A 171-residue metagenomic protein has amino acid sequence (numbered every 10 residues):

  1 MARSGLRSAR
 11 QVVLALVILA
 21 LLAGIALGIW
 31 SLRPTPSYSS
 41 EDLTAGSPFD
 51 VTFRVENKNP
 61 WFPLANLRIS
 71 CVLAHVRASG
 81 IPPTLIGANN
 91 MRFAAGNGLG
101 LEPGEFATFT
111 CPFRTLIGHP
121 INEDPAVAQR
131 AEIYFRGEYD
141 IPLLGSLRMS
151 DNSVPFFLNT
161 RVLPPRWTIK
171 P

Functional and structural regions predicted by a protein language model:
Q11-I29: Hydrophobic membrane-insertion alpha-helices, especially the h-region of bacterial N-terminal signal peptides
I25-V51, L163-I169: Low-complexity, acidic Ser/Thr/Pro/Gly-rich terminal tails and inter-domain linkers that flank the onset of structured
G46-F62: Short beta-strand elements of extracellular/lumenal beta-sandwich folds
P60-L85: Short acidic, flexible loop segments centered on an aromatic residue
S79-I121: Intrinsically disordered, low-complexity Pro/Gly/Ser/Thr-rich segments with frequent PxxP/GP/PP motifs and embedded
I117-E132: Short glycine/proline/serine/threonine-rich loop/turn segments at secondary-structure transition edges
E132-G145: Enriched for extracellular/lumenal, surface-exposed ectodomains of secreted and cell-surface proteins
P142-P171: Acidic, serine/threonine- and proline-rich intrinsically disordered appendage/tail regions
